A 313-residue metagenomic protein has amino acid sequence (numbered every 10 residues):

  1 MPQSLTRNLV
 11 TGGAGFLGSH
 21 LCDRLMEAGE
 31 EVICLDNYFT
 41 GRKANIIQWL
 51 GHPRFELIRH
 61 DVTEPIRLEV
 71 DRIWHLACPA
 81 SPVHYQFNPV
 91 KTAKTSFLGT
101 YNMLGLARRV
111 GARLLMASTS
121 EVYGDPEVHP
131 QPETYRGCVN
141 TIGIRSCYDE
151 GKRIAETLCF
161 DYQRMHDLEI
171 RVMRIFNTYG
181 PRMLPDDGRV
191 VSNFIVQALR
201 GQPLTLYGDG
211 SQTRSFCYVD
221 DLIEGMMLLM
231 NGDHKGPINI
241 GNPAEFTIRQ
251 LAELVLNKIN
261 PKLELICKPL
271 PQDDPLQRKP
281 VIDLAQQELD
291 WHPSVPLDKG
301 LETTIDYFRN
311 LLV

Functional and structural regions predicted by a protein language model:
M1-T178, D220, M226, W291 (+4 more regions): N-terminal Rossmann-like NAD(P)+-binding domain of SDR-like oxidoreductases, especially those catalyzing
R7-N8, L21, E27, H60 (+3 more regions): C-terminal substrate-binding subdomain of Rossmann-fold SDR/epimerase-dehydratase oxidoreductases
L21, R42-N45, I154, L158 (+5 more regions): Hydrophobic alpha-helical segments typical of transmembrane helices and their membrane-interface/capping positions
T40, P181, N242: Short, conserved catalytic or interaction motifs in soluble domains
F87-N88, R182-D187, L276: Short, solvent-exposed loop/turn segments at secondary-structure boundaries
A93, M183-L184, S215-Y218: Nucleotide-sugar-dependent glycosyltransferase donor-binding/catalytic pocket residues
S96, G151, D187-G188, R278: Short, conserved glycine- and acidic-residue-centered signature motifs in active-site or ligand-binding loops
H129-P130, P185-N193: A glycine/serine/threonine-rich, flexible loop-to-helix segment that serves as the NAD(P) cofactor-binding "lid"
